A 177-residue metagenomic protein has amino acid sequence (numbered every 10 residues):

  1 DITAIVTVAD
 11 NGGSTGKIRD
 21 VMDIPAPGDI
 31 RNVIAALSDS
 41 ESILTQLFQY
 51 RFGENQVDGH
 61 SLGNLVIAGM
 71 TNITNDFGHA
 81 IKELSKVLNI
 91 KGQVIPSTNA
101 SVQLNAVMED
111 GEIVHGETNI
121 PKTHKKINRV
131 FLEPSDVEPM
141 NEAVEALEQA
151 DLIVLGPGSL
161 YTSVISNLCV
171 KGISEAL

Functional and structural regions predicted by a protein language model:
D1, G156-S159: Glycine-rich beta-strand-to-loop/alpha-helix junction loops that act as flexible
T3-A9: Short internal beta-strands
A9-K125: Electropositive, gly/pro-rich neighborhoods at or near active sites that engage anionic ligands
G92, V137-A143, C169-G172: Glycine-rich, charged/polar anion/phosphate-binding loops that engage phosphate groups from diverse ligands
A100-P157: Active-site gating loop/helix substructures
L160-C169: Glycine/threonine-rich flexible loop motifs
S174-L177: Short, conserved loop/helix-junction motifs that constitute active-site signature segments in enzyme catalytic cores
